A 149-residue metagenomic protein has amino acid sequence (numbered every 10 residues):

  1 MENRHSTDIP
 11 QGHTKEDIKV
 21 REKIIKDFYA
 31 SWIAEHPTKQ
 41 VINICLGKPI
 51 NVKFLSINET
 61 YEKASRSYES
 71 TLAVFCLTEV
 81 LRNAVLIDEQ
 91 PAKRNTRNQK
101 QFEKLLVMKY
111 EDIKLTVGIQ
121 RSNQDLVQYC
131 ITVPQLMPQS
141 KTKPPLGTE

Functional and structural regions predicted by a protein language model:
M1-E149: Ribonuclease/tRNase effector modules and their secretory precursors
